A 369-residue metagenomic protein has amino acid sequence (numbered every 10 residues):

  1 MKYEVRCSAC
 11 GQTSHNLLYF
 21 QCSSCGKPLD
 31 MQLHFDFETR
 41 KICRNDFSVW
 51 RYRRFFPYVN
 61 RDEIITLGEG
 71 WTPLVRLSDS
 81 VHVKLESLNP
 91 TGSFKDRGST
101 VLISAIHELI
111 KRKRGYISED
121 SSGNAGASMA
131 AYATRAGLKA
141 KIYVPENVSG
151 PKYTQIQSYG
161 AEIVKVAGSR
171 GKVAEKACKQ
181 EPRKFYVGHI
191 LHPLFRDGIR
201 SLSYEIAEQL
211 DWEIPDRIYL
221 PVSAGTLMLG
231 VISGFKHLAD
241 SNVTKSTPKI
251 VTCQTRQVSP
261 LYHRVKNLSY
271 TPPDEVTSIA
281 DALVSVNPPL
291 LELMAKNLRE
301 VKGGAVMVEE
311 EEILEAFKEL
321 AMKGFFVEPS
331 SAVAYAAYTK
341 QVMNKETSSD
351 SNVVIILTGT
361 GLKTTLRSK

Functional and structural regions predicted by a protein language model:
M1-K369: PLP-dependent amino-acid enzyme catalytic core
